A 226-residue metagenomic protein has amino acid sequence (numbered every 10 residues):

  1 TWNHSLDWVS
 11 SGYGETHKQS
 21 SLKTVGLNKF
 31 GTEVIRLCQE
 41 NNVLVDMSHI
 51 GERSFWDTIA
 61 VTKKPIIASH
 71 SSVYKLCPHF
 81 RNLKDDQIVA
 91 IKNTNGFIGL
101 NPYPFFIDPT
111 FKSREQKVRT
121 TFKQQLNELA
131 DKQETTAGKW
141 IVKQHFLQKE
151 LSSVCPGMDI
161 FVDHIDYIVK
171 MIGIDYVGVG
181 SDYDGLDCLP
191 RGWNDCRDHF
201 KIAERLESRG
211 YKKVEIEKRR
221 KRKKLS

Functional and structural regions predicted by a protein language model:
H4-S10, I50-W56, V73-L76, P104-D108 (+1 more regions): Active-site environment of divalent metal-dependent phosphoester hydrolases
S5-S21: Nucleic-acid-contacting surfaces of polymerase cores and analogous helical-repeat interfaces
T16-I67, F80-G96, D159-D175: Histidine/acidic residue-rich metal-binding segments in metalloenzymes
V45, H70, I98, D182 (+1 more regions): Conserved, mostly hydrophobic/aromatic
K84-Q144: Aromatic-lined glycan-binding groove of carbohydrate-active enzymes
L100-P102, I172-C196: Short acidic/histidine-rich active-site segments
A137-D163: Intrinsically disordered, low-complexity acidic Ser/Thr-rich regulatory segments
N194-S226: Mid-to-C-terminal alpha-helical segments outside catalytic/metal-binding sites
